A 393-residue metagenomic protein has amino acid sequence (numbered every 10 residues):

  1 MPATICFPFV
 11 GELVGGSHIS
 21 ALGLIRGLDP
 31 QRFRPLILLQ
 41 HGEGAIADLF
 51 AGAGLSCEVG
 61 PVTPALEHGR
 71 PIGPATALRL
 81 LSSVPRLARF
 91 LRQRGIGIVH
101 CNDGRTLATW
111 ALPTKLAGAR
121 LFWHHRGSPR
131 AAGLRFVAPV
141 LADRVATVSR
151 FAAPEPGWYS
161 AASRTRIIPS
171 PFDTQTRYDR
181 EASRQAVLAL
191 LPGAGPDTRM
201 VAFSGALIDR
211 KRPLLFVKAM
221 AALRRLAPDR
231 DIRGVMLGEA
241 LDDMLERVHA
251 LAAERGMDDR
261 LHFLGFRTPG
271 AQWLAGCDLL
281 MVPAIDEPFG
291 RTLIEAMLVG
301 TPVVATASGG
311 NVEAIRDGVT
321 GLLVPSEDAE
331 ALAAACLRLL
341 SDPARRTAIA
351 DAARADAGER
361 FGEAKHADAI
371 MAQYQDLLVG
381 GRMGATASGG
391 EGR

Functional and structural regions predicted by a protein language model:
H18-G23, R199, F203-R225, E246 (+2 more regions): A conserved mid-protein helix/loop that constitutes part of the nucleotide-sugar donor-binding site
I37-G44, S204, R233-R247: Glycosyltransferase donor-sugar binding loop
P154-G157, P171-L190, Q272, G381: Acidic anion/phosphate-binding donor-loop and adjacent secondary structure in glycosyltransferase catalytic cores
E246-G265: Nucleotide-activated donor-binding/catalytic signature segment of Leloir-type glycosyltransferases, i.e., the conserved
F266, I285: Aromatic "clamp/platform" in nucleotide-sugar-dependent glycosyltransferases that forms part of the donor/acceptor
P302-A305, I315: Short hydrophobic beta-strand element within catalytic cores of glycosyltransferases and related nucleotide-activated
D317-G318, L322-A329, R338-P343: Conserved acidic donor-binding segment of nucleotide-sugar-dependent glycosyltransferases
A331, R338, R345-R360, H366-A372: A short, well-ordered alpha-helix in the C-terminal region of glycosyltransferases
